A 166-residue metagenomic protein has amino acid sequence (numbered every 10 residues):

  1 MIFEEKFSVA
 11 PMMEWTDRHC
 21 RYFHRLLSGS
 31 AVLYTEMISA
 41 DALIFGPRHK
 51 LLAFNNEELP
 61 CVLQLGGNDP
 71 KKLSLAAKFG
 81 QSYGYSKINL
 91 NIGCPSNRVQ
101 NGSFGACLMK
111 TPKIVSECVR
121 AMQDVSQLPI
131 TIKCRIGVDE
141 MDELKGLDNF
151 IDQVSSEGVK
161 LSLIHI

Functional and structural regions predicted by a protein language model:
F3-F7, G29-A31, N56-C61, G84-I88 (+2 more regions): Short, well-ordered coil/turn segments that N-cap beta-strands
M12-S86: Glycine-rich, positively charged N-terminal anion/phosphate-binding segment
S39, G67, C94-S96, I136-E140: Active-site-proximal loop/turn and secondary-structure-junction residues that shape catalytic pockets, frequently
N55-N56, P60, M109-T131: Alpha-helix-loop-beta-strand connector modules within alpha/beta enzyme cores
L75-F79, K113-D124, N149-Q153: Alpha-helical scaffolding segments of alpha/beta enzyme cores, especially the outer helices of TIM-barrel or partial
N97-I114, L144-K145: Glycine-rich tight-turn/loop motif centered on a GG-T
K113, R135-N149: Active-site glycine- and acidic-residue-rich loops that bind and position anionic ligands or nucleotide-like cofactors
I164-I166: Conserved small/polar residues in nucleotide/adenosyl-binding loops
